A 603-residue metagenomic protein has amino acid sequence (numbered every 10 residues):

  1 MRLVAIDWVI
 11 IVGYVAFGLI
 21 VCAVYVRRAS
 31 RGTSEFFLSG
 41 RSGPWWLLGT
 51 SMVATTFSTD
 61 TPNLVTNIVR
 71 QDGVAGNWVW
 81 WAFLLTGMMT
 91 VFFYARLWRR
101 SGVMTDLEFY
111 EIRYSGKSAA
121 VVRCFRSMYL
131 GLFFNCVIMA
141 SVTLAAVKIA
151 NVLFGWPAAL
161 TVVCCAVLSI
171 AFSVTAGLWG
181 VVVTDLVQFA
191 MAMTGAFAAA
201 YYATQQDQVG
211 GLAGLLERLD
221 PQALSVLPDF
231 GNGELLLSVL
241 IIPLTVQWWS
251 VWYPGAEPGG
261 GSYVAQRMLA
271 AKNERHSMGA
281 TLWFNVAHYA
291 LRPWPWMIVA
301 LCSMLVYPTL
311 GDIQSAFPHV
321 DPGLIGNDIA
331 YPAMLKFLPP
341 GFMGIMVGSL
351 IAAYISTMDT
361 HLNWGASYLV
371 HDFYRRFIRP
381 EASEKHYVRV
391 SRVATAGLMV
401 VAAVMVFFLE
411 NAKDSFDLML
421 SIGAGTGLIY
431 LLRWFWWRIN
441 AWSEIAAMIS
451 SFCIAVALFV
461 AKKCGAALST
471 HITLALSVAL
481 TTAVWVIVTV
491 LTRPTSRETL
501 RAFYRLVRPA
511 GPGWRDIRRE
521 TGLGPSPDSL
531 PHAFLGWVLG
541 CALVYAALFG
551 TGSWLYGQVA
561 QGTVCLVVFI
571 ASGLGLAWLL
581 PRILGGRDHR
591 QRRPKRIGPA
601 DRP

Functional and structural regions predicted by a protein language model:
M1-P603: Membrane-embedded helix-loop-helix hairpins and adjacent transmembrane boundary segments in multi-pass transporters
